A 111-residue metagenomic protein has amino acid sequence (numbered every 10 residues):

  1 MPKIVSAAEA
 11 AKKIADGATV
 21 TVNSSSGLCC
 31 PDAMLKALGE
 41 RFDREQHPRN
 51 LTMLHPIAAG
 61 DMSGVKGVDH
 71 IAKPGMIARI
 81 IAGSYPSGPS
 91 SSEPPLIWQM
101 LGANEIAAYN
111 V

Functional and structural regions predicted by a protein language model:
M1-V111: Conserved alpha/beta enzyme-core scaffold
